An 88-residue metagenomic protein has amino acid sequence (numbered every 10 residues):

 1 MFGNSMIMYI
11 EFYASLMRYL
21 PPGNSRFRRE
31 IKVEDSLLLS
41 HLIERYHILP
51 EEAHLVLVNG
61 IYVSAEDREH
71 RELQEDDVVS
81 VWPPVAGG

Functional and structural regions predicted by a protein language model:
M1-G87: Ubiquitin-like/PB1-type beta-grasp interaction modules and other compact soluble beta-rich domains
